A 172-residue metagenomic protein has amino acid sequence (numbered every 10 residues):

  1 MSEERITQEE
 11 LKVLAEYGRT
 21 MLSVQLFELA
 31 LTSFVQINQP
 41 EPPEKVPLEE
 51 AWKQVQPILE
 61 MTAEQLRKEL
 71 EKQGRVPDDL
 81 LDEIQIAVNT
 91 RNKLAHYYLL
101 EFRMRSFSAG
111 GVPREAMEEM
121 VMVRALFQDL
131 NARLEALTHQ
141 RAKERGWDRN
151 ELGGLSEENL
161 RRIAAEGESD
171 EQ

Functional and structural regions predicted by a protein language model:
M1-E10, R67-R75, G110-G111: Short, charged/polar, low-complexity loop and linker segments that flank or interrupt alpha-helical bundles
M1-E64, Q85-I86, H96, R133-L155: Amphipathic alpha-helical interface elements
E9, E16, V76, L80-E83 (+2 more regions): Residue-level recognition of alpha-helical structural elements
K12, R19, D79, E83-I86 (+2 more regions): Alpha-helical initiation/capping and key positions within long helical/coiled-coil segments
P57-E83: Short hydrophobic interaction/assembly module
L80-M104: Histidine-centered, metal-coordinating catalytic motifs and their short helical/loop contexts
R105-Q128: Short secondary-structure subsegments characteristic of cysteine-rich extracellular domains
E144-Q172: Charged phosphate-binding loop/patch that engages nucleotide di/tri-phosphates or the phosphate backbone of nucleic
